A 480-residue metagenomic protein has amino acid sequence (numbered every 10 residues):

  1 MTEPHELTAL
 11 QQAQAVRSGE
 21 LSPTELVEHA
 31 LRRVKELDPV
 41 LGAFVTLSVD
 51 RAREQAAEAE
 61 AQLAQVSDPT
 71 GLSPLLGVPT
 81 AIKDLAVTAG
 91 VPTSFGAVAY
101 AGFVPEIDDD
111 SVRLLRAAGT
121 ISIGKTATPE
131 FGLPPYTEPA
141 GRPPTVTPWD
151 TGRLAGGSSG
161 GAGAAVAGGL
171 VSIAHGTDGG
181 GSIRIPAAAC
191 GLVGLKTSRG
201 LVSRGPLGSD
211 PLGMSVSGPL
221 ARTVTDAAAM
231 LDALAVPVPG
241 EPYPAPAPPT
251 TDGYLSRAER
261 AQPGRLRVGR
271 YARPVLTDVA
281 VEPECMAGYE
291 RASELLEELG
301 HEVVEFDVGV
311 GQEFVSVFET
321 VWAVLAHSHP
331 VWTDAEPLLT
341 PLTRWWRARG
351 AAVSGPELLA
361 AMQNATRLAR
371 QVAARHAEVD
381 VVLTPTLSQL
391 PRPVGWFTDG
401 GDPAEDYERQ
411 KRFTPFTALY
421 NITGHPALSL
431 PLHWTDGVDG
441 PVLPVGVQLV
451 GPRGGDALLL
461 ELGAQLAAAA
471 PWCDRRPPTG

Functional and structural regions predicted by a protein language model:
M1-E54, E298-G300, R475-G480: An N-terminal boundary/leader segment
G19, A30, G77, A117 (+3 more regions): Glycine-rich, small-residue loops and helix-cap segments that act as flexible hinges at active-site edges
P23-E28, A57, G253-L255, P283-D307 (+2 more regions): Acyltransferase
A52-E54, Q65-A140: Acidic/His- and Gly-rich active-site-bordering loop/insert found across diverse amide/peptide-bond hydrolases
P74-F95, Q262-A272, V321-A373, P385-P391 (+1 more regions): Short helix-loop capping/hinge segments that flank enzyme active sites or metal/cofactor-binding pockets
A99-P105, D150-R153, D402-P415: A short acidic, glycine-rich active-site loop that binds or catalyzes chemistry on phosphate/adenosine moieties
P105-P237, N421-W434, P441-Q448: Short glycine/serine-rich loop segments
K196-E290, V310, A470-G480: A short helix-breaking turn/cap at a secondary-structure junction
